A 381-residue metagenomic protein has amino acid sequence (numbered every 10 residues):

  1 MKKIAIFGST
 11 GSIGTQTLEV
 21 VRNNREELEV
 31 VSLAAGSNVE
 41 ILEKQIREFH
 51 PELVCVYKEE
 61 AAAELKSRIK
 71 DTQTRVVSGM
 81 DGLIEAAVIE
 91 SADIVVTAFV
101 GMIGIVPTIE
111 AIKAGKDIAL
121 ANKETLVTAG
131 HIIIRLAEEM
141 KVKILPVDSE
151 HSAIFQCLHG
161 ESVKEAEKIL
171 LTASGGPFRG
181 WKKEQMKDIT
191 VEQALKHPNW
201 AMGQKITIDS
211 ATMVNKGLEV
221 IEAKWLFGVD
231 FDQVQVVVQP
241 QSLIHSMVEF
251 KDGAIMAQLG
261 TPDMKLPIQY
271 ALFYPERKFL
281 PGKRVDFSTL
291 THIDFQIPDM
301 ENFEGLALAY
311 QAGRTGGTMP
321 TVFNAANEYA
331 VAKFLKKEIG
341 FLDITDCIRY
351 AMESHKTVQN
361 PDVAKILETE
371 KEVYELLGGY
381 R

Functional and structural regions predicted by a protein language model:
M1-R381: Catalytic, metal-anchored helix/loop core of enzyme active sites in primary metabolism
